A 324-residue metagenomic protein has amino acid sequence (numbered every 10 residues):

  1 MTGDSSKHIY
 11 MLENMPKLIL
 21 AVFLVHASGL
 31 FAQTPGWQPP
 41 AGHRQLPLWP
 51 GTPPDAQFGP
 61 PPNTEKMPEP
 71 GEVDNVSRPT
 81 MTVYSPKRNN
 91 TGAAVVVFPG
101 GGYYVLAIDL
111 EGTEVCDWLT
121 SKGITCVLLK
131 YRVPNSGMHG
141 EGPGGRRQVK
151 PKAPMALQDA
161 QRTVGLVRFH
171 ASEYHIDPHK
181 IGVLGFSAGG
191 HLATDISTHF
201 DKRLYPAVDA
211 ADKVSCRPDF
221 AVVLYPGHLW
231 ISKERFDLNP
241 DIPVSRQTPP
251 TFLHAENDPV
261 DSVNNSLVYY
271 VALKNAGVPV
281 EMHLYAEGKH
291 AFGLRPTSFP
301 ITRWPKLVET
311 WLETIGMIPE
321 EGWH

Functional and structural regions predicted by a protein language model:
T34-N89: N-terminal cap/lid segment of alpha/beta-hydrolase-fold proteins
T52, P99-Y104, N257: Active-site glycine-rich loops that stabilize anionic/oxyanionic intermediates across multiple enzyme folds
T91-G101: Short beta-strand element of the alpha/beta-hydrolase
G102-E111, L128-M155, S197-F200, Y205 (+2 more regions): Cap/lid segment of the alpha/beta-hydrolase catalytic domain
M155-R246: Primarily recognizes the serine-hydrolase "nucleophile elbow" in alpha/beta-hydrolase and SGNH/GDSL folds
F252-A255: Short beta-strand/loop motif that positions the catalytic acidic residue of the alpha/beta-hydrolase fold
V260-N265: Conserved alpha/beta-hydrolase "acid-adjacent" motif
L267-H324: C-terminal catalytic histidine-bearing segment of alpha/beta-hydrolase fold enzymes
